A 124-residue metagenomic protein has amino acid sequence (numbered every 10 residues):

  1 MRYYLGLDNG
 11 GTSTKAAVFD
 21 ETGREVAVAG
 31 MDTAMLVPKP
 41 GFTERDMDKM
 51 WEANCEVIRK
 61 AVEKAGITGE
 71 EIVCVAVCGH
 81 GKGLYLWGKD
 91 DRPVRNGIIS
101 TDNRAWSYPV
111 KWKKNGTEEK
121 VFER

Functional and structural regions predicted by a protein language model:
M1-N96, W106-S107, K111: N-terminal glycine/serine-rich phosphate-binding loop of ATP-dependent small-molecule kinases, especially carbohydrate
T101-R124: Glycine-rich phosphate-binding loop plus the immediately following alpha-helix
